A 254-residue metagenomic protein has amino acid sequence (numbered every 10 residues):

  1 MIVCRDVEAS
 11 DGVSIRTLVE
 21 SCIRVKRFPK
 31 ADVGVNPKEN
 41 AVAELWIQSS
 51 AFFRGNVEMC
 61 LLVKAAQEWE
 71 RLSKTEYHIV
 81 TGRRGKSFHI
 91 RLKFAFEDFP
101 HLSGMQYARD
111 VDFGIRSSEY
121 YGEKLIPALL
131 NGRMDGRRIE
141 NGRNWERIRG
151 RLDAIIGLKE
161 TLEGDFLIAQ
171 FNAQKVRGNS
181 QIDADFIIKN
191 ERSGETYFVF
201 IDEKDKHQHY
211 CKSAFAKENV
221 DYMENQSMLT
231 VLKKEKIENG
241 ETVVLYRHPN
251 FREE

Functional and structural regions predicted by a protein language model:
M1-P29: Small beta-barrel nucleic-acid-binding modules, primarily SNase/OB-fold domains and secondarily Tudor-like barrels
L18, K30, M105, E224-S227: Surface-exposed beta-strand edges and their flanking turn/coil or helix-capping segments
V19, G34-A184, E235-K236, L245-E254: An acidic, glycine-rich, mixed-charge low-complexity segment common to nucleic-acid enzymes
V19-C22, A95, I187, A214-A216: Secondary-structure transition/turn motif
K30-V35, C211: Long, compositionally biased, helix-prone stretches
A154-R247: Conserved binding-pocket/active-site segment within a compact domain
